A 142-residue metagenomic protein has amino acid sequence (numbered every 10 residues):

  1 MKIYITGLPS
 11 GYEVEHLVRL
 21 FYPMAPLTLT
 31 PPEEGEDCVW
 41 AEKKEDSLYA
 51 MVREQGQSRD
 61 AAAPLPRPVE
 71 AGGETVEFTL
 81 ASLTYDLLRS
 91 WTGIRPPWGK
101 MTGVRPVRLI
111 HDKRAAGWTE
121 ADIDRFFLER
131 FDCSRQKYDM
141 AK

Functional and structural regions predicted by a protein language model:
M1-K142: Flexible, acidic/Gly-rich N-terminal and inter-domain linker regions that tether and position cofactor-handling modules
